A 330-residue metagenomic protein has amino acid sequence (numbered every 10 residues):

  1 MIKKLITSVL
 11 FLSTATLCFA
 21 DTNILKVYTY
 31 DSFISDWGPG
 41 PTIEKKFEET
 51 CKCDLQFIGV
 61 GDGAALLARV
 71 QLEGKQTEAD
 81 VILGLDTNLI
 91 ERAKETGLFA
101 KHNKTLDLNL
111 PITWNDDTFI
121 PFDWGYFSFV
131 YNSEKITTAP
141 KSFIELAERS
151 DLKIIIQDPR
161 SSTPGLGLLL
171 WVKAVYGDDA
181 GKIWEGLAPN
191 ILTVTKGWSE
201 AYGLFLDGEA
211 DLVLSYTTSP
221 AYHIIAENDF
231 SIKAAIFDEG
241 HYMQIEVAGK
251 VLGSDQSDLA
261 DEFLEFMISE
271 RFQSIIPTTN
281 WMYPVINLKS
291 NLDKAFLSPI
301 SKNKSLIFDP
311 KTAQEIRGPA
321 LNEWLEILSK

Functional and structural regions predicted by a protein language model:
I24, Y28-G40, G61-A65, T77-A210: Extracytoplasmic ligand-binding site segments that recognize negatively charged/polar headgroups
P41-F57: Short alpha-helix C-terminal cap/hinge motif
N88-R92, L206, A210-S231, N280: A ligand-binding cleft/hinge motif common to bilobed small-molecule-binding domains
F99-L106, D117-P121, I144, I224-Y242 (+1 more regions): Short beta-strand->loop
I112, G125, W184-A188, V194-T195 (+2 more regions): Periplasmic-binding protein-like
S128-K135, K173, Q244-S257, I275-T278: A bilobed periplasmic-binding-protein/Venus flytrap-type ligand-binding module shared by bacterial periplasmic
V251-F308: Mature extracytoplasmic/periplasmic domains
D293-K330: Extracellular/periplasmic bilobal clamshell ligand-binding domains
